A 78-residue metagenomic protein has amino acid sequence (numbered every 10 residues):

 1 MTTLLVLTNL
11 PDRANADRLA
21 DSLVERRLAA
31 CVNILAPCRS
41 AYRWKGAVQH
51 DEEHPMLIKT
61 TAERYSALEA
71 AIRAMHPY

Functional and structural regions predicted by a protein language model:
M1-Y78: Positively charged, small/polar-rich N-terminal and surface patches that mediate targeting and assembly and bind
